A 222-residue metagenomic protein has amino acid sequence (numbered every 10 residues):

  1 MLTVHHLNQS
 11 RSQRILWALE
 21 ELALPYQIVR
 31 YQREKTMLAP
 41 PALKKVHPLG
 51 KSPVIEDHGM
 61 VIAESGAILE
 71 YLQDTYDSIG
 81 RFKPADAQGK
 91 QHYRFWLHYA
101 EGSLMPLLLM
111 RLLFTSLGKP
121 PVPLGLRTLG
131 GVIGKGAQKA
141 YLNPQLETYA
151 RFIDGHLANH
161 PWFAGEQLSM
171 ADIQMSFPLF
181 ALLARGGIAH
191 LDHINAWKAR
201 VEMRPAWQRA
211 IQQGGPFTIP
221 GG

Functional and structural regions predicted by a protein language model:
M1-G136: GST-like domain detector, emphasizing the conserved glutathione-binding G-site in the N-terminal thioredoxin-like
P25, L49-S52, S78, S103 (+5 more regions): A general structural signal for well-ordered secondary-structure junctions
R33-E34, A171, G215-P216: Conserved beta-strand edge residues that scaffold enzyme active sites
K45, M203, Q212-Q213: Phosphate-coordinating loops and pocket residues in cytosolic domains that bind phosphorylated ligands
A67, H193, A206: Residue-level recognition of oxygen-bearing side chains
I79-A85, P106-L108, F163-E166, L191 (+2 more regions): Short, hydrophobic secondary-structure boundary micro-motifs
H92-F95, A196, R209: Short, solvent-exposed alpha-helical surface patches in well-structured domains
A100-M203: GST-like fold's C-terminal all-alpha helical module
